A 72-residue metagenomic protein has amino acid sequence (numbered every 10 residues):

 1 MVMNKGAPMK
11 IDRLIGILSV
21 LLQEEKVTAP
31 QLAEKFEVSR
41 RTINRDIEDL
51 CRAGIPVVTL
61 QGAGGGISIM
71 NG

Functional and structural regions predicted by a protein language model:
M1-G72: Short, basic/aromatic recognition patches that contact phosphate-bearing ligands
